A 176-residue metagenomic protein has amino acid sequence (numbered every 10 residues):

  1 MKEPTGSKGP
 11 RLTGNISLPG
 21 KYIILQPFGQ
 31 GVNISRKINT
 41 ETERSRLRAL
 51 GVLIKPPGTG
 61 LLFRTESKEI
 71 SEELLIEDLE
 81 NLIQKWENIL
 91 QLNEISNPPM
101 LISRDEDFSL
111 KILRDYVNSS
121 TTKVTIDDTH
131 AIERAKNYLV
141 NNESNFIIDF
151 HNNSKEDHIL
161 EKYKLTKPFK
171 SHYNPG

Functional and structural regions predicted by a protein language model:
M1-G176: DE-rich acidic low-complexity regions and acidic surface loops
